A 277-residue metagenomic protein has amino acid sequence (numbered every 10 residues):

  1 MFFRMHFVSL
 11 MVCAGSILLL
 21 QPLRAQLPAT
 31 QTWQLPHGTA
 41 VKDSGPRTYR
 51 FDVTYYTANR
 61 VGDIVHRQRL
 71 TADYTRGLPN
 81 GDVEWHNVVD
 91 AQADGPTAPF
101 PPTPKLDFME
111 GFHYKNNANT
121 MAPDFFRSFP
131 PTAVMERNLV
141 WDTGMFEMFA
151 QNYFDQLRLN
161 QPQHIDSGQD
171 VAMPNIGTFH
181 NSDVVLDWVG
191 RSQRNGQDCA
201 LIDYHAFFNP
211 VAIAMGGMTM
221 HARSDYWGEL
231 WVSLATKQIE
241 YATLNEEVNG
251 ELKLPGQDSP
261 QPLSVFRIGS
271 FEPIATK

Functional and structural regions predicted by a protein language model:
M1-M5: N-terminal secretory signal peptides that target proteins for export/translocation
H6-S9, T243: Short helix-onset patch at the extreme N-terminus, typifying the N->h transition of secretory signal peptides
S9-L18: Bacterial N-terminal signal peptides
Q21-A25: Sec/Tat signal peptide C-region and signal peptidase I cleavage site
Q26-K277: Signature of exported/secreted
